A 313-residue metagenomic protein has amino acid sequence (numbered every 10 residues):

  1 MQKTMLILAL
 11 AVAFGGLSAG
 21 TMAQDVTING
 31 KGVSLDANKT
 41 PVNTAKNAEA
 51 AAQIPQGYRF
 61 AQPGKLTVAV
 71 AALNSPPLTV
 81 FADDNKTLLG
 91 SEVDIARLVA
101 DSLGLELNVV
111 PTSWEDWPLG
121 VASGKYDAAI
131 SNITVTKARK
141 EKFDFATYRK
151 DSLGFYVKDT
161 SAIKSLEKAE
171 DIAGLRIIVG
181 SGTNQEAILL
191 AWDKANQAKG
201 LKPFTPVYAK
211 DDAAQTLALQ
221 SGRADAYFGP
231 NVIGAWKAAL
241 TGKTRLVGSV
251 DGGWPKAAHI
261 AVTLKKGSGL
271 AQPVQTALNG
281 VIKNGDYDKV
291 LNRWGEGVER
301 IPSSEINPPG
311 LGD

Functional and structural regions predicted by a protein language model:
S34-A50, N184-K199, L246, N279-D313: Ligand-binding clefts/hinges and TM-proximal coupling segments of bilobed small-molecule sensing domains
S34-N132, R293: Extracytoplasmic small-molecule ligand-binding "clamshell" domains of the periplasmic binding protein/Venus flytrap
G57-Y58, S91, R139-D151, S249-D251 (+1 more regions): A structural signal for short loop-to-beta-strand junctions that line the ligand-binding cleft of periplasmic/secreted
F81-D83, A96-L103, Q185-Y208, A238-G242: Ligand-binding cleft/hinge of the Venus flytrap
R97-S102, V110-P111, E115-D127, K142-F143 (+3 more regions): Short helices/loops that flank or line small-molecule/ion binding pockets
E115-D116, I133-K140, I188-W192, N196-Q197 (+2 more regions): A ligand-binding cleft/hinge motif common to bilobed small-molecule-binding domains
K150-V157, A239-N279, E296-D313: Periplasmic-binding protein-like
D159-I177: Flexible hinge/capping segments at coil-to-helix
